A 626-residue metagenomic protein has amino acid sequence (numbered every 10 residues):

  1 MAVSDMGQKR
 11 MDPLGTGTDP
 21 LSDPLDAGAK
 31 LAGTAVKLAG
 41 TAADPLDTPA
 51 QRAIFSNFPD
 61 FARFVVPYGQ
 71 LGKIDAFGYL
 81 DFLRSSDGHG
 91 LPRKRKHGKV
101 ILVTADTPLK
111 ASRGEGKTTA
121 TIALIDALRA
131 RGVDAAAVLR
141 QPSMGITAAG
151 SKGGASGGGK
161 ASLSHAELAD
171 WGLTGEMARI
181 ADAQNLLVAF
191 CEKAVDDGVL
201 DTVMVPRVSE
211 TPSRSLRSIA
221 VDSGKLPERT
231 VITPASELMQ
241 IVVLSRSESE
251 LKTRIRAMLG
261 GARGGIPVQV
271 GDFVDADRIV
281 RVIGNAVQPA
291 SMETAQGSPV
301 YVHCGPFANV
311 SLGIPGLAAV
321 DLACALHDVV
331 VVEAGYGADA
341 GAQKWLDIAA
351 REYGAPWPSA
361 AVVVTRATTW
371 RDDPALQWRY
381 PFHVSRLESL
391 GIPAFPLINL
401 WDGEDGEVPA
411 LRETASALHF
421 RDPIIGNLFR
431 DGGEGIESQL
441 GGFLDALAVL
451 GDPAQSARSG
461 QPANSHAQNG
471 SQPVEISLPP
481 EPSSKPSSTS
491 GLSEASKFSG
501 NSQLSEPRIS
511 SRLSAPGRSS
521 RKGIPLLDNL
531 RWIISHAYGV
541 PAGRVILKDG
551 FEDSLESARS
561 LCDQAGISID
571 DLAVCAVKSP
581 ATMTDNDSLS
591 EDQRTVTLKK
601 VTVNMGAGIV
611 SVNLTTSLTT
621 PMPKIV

Functional and structural regions predicted by a protein language model:
A2, D44-A463, A467-N469, I476 (+2 more regions): Flexible phosphate-sensing "switch/lid" loops adjacent to ATP/NTP-binding sites across phosphate-transfer
V3-P49, D452-S520: Intrinsically disordered, low-complexity terminal tails and inter-domain linkers enriched for S/T/G/P/D/E
